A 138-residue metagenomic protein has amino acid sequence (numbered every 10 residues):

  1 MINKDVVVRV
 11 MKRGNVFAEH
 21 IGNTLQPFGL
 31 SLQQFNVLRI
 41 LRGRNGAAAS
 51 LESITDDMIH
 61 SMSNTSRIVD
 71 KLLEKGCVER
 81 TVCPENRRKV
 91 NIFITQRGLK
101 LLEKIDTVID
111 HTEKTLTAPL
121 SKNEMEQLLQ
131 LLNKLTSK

Functional and structural regions predicted by a protein language model:
M1-F28, K75: N-terminal leader segment of winged-helix/HTH proteins
V7, M11, N15, I59 (+3 more regions): Short amphipathic alpha-helical segments with heptad-repeat character
M11, R39-G46, D106, N133: Short, locally clustered residues in the helix-turn-helix/winged-helix DNA-binding domain
E19-S61: N-terminal helix-turn-helix DNA-binding core of bacterial DNA-binding proteins
L51, V69-D70: Short, hydrophobic-biased segments on the C-terminal half of alpha helices that form "recognition helices"
D70-Q130: Charged, amphipathic alpha-helical coiled-coil/dimerization segments
